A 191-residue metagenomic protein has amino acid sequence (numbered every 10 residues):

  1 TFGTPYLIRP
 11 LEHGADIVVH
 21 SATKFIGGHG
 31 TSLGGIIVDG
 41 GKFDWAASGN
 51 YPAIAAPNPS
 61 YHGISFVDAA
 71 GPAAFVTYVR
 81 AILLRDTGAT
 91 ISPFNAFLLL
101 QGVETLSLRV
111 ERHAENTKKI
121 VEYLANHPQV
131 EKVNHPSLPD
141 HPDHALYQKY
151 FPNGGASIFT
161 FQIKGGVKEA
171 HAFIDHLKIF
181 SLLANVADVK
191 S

Functional and structural regions predicted by a protein language model:
T1-H127, N134: Conserved PLP-enzyme active-site core in the AAT-like
A125, Q129-S191: Conserved C-terminal alpha-helix-loop-beta "cap" of PLP-dependent enzymes that closes/shapes the active-site mouth
